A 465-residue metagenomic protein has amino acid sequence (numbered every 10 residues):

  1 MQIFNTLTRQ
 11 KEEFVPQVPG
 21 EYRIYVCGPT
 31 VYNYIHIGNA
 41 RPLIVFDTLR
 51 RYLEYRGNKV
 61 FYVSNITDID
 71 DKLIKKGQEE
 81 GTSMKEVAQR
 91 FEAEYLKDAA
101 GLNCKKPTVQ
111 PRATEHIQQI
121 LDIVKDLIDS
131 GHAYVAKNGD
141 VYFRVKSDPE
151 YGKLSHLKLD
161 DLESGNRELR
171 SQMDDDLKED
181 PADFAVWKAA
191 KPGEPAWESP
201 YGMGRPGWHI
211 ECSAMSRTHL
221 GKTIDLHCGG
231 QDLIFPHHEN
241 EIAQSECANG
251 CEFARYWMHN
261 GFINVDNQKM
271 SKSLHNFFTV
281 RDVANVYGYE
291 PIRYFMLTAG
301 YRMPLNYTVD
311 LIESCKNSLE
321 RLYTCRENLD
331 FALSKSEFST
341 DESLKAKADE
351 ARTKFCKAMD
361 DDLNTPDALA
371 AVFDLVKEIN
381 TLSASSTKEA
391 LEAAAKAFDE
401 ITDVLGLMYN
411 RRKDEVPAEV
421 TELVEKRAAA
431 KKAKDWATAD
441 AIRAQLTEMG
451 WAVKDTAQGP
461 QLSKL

Functional and structural regions predicted by a protein language model:
M1-Y32, D47, K97, Q118-D330: Alpha-helical recognition segments enriched in aromatics with Gly/Pro capping that present substrate-recognition
T8-E13, Q17-K105, Q458-L462: N-terminal, positively charged nucleic-acid-binding surface of large information/translation enzymes
N58, H132, W451: Short phosphate-binding/catalytic loops that engage adenosine nucleotides
I66-D70, E92-Y95, K105-I120, N138-S147: Short, glycine/charge-rich beta-strand/loop segments that flank catalytic centers and engage negatively charged groups
Q78-M84, T108-T114, G230: The substrate-binding groove and active-site-proximal loops of carbohydrate-active enzymes, especially glycoside
K269-M270, F277-L465: Structural preference for alpha-helix termini/caps and helix-kink/transition segments
